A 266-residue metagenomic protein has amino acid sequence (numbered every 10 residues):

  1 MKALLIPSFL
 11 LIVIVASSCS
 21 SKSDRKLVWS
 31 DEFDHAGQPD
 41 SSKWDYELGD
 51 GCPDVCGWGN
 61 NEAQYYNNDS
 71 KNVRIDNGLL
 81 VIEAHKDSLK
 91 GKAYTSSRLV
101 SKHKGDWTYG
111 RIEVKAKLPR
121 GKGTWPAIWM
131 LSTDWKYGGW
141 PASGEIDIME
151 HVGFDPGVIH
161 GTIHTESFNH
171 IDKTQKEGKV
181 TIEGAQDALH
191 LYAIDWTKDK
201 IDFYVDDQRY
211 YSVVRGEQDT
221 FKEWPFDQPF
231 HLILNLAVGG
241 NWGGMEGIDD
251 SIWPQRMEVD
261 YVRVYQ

Functional and structural regions predicted by a protein language model:
M1-L5: Positively charged n-region of N-terminal signal peptides that target proteins for export
I6-V13: Hydrophobic helical h-region of N-terminal Sec-dependent signal peptides in bacterial secretory/periplasmic proteins
V15-S18: C-terminal motif of bacterial Sec signal peptides marking the signal peptidase cleavage site
S21-Q266: GH16 jelly-roll
